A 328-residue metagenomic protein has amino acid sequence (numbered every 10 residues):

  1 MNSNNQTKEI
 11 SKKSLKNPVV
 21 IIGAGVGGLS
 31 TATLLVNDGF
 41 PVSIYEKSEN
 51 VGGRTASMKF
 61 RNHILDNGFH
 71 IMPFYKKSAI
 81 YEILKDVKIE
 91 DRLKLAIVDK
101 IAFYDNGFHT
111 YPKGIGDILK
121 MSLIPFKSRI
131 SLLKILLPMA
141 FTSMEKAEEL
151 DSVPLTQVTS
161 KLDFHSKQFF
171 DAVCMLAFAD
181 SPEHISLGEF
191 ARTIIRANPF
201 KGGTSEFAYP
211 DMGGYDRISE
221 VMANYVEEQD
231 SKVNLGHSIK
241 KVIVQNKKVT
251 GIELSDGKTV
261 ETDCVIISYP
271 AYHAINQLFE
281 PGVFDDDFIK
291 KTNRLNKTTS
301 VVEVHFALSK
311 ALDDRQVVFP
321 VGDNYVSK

Functional and structural regions predicted by a protein language model:
M1-V19, N37-D38: Extreme N-terminal leader/targeting segments of oxidoreductases
S14, S238-K328: Mid-domain catalytic core of redox enzymes that form a hydrophobic substrate pocket/lid adjacent to a catalytic redox
N17-I44: N-terminal Rossmann-like FAD-binding beta1-loop-alpha1 element of flavoenzymes
V36-R61: Glycine-rich FAD pyrophosphate-binding loop
R61-E145: Dinucleotide-binding Rossmann-like beta1-alpha1 core, especially the glycine-rich loop that anchors the ADP
K85-Y111, S166, V226-Q229, V233 (+1 more regions): Feature captures the FAD/FMN-dependent oxidoreductase FAD-binding
L123-R196, Y209: Rossmann-like flavin
R196-S255: Helical element adjacent to the flavin cofactor pocket in flavoenzyme catalytic cores
